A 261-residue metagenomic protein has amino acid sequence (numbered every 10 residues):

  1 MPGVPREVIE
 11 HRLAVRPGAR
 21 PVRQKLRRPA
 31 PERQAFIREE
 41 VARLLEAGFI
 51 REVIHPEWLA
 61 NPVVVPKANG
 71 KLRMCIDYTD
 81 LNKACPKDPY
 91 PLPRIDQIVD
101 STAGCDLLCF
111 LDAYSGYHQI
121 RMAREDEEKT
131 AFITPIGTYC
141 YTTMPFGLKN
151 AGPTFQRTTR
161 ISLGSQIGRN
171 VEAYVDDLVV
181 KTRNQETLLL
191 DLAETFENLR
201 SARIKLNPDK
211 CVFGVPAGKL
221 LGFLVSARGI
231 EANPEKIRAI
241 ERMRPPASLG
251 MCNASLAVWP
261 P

Functional and structural regions predicted by a protein language model:
M1-P261: Retroelement reverse transcriptase polymerase core
